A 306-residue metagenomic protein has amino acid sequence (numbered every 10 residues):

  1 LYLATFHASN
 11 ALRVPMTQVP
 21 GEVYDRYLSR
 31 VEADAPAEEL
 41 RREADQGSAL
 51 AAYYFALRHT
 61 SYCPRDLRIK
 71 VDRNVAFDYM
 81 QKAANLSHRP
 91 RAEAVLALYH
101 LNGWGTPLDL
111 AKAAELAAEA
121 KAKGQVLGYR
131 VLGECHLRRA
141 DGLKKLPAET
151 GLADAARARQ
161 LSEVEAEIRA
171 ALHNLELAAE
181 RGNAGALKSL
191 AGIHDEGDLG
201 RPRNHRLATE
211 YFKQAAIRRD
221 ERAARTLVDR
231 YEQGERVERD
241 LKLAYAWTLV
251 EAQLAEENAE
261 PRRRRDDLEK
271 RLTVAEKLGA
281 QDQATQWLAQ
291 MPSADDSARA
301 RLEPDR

Functional and structural regions predicted by a protein language model:
L1-Q46, L50, Y54: N-terminal leader/linker segments that initiate helical-solenoid repeat arrays
F6-H7, E22, Y54-R65, E93-N102 (+5 more regions): Hydrophobic face of amphipathic alpha-helices that form TPR/SEL1-like repeat modules and related alpha-solenoid
S29-E38, D66-Y79, P107-L116, L143-L152 (+3 more regions): Structural signature of tandem alpha-helical TPR/SEL1-like repeats, specifically the intra-repeat loop/turn
R42-E43, K82-A83, E119-A120, L177-A178 (+2 more regions): Canonical positions in the second alpha-helix
Q46-A49, Y62-L67, L86-E93, N102-W104 (+8 more regions): Short helix-capping/linker turns of helical repeat alpha-solenoids
E176, A184-R206, E210-R218: Alpha-helical adaptor scaffolds
A259-R306: Terminal, low-structured helical/coil segments at or just beyond the last alpha-helical repeat
